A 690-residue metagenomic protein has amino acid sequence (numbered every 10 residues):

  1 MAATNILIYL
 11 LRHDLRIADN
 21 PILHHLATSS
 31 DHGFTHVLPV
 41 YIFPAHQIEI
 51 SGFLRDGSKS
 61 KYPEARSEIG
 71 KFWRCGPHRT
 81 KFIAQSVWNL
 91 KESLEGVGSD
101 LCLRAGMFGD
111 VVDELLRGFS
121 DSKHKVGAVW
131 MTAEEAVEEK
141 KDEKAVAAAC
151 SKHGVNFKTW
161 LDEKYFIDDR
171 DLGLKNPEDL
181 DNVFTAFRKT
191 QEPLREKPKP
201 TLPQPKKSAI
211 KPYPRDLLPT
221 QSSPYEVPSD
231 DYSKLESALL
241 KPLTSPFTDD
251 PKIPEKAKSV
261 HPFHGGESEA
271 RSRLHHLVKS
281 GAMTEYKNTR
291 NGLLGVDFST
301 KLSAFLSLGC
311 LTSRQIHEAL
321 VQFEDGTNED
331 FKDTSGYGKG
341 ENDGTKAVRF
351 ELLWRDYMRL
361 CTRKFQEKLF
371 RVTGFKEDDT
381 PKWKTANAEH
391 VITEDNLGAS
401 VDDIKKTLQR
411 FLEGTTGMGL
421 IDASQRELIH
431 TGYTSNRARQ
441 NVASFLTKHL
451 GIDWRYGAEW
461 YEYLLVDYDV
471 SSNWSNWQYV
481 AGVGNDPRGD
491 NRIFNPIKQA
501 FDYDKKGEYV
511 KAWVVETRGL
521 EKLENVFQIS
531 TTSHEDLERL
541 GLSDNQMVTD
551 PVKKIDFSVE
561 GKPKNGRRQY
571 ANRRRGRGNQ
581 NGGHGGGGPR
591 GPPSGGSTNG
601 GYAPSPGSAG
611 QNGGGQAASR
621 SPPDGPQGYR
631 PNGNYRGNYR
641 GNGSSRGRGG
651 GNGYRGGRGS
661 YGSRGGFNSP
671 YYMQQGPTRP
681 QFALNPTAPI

Functional and structural regions predicted by a protein language model:
M1-K211, R426-E427, S472, V559 (+5 more regions): Trp/Phe/Arg-rich N-terminal binding region typifying the photolyase-homology
F82, N176, L294, A304-L308 (+8 more regions): Secondary-structure capping and boundary motifs in well-ordered enzyme cores
P177-V391, A500, D504-G578, P689: Glycine/tryptophan-enriched, flexible segments
Y286-T289, F298-T300, T334-G336, E389 (+3 more regions): Active-site-adjacent structural elements in folded domains
T300-A304, Q315, A347, D356 (+5 more regions): Contiguous, well-ordered alpha-helical segments that form the cores/surfaces of helical PPI scaffolds
L369, F375-T380, A438-D486: Active/binding-pocket-proximal capping segment
R577, N632, R636-N642, R646-R664 (+1 more regions): Long, polar low-complexity intrinsically disordered regions
T598, A603, A609-Q616: Long, intrinsically disordered, low-complexity tracts enriched in Ser/Thr with interspersed Pro and often acidic
